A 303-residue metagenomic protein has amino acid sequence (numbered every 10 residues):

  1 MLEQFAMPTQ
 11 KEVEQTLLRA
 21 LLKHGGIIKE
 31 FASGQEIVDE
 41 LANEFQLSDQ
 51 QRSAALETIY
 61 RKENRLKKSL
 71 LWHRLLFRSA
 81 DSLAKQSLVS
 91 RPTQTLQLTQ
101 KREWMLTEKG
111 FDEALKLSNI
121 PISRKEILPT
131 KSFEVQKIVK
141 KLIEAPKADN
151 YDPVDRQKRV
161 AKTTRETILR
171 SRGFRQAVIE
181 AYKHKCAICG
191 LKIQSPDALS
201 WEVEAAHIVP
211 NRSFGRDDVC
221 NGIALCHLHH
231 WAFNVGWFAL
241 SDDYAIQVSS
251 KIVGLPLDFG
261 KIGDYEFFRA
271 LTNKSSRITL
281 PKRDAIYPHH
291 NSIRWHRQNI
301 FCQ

Functional and structural regions predicted by a protein language model:
L2-E40: Positively charged, polyanion-binding regions of nucleic-acid-associated proteins
Q10, E30-F31, A42-L76: Short, positively charged loop/turn segments that connect secondary-structure elements
F77-D81, I223: Short, hydrophobic-biased segments on the C-terminal half of alpha helices that form "recognition helices"
A84-Q97, F238-A239: A short, conserved structural fragment
L96-L106, I246-V248: Minor-groove-contacting beta-hairpin "wing" of winged helix-turn-helix DNA-binding domains
R102-L142: Short, amphipathic alpha-helical interaction segments positioned at domain boundaries
A145-L191, V209-C220: Short, charged surface segments at domain edges that flank catalytic/cofactor-binding sites
T163, L169, G173, Q194-D197 (+1 more regions): A detector for short metal-coordination/catalytic motifs
